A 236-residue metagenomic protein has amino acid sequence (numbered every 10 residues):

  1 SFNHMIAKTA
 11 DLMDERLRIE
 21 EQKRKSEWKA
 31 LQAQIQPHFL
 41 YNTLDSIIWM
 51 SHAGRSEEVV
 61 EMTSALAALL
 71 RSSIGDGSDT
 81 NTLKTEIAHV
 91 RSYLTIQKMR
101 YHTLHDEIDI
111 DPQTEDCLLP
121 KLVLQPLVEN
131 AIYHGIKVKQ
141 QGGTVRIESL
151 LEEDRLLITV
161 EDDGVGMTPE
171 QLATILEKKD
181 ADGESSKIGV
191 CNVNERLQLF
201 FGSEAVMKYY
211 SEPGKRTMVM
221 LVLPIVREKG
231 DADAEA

Functional and structural regions predicted by a protein language model:
S1-I35, F39-Y210, R216-V222: Two-component histidine phosphotransfer core
V226-G230: Short, charged/polar, Gly/Pro-enriched secondary-structure boundary elements
D231-A236: Intrinsically disordered, low-complexity acidic/proline-/asparagine-rich linker or regulatory tail/stalk regions
